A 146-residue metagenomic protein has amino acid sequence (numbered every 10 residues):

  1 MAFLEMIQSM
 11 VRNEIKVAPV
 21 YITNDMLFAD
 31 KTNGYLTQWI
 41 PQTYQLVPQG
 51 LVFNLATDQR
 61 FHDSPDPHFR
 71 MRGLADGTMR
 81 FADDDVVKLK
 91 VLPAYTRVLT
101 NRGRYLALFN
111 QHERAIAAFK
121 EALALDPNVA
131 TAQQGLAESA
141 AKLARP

Functional and structural regions predicted by a protein language model:
M1-P146: C-terminal luminal/periplasmic domains and tails of membrane-associated envelope-modifying transferases
